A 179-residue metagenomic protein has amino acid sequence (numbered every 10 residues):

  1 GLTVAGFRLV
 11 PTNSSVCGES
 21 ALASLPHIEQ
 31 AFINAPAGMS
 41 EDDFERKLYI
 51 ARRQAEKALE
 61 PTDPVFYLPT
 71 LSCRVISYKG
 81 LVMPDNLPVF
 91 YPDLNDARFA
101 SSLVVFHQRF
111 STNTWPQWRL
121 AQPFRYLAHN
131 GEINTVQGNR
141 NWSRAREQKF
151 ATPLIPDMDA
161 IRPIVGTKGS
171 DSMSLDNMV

Functional and structural regions predicted by a protein language model:
G1-V179: Conserved short alpha-helical segments that host acidic/polar catalytic motifs at enzyme active sites
